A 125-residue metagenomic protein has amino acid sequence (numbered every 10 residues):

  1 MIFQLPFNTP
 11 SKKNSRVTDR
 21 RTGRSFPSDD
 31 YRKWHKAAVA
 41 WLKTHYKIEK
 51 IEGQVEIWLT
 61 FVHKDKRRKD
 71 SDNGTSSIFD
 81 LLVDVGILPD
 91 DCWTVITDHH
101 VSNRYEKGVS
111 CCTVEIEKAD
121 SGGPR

Functional and structural regions predicted by a protein language model:
M1-R125: Catalytic phosphate/metal-binding cores of nucleic-acid and nucleotide-processing enzymes, i.e., regions that mediate
